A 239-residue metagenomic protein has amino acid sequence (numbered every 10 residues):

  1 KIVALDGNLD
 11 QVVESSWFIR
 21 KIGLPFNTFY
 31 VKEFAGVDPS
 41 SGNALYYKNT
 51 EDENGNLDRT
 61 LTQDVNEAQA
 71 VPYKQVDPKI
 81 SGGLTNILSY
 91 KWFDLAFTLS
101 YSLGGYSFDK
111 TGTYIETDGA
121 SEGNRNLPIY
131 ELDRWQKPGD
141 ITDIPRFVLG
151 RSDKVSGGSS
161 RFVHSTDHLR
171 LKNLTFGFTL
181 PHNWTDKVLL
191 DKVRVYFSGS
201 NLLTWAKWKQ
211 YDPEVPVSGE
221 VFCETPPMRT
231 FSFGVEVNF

Functional and structural regions predicted by a protein language model:
K1-D77, T85, D94-S165: Surface-exposed, extracytoplasmic segments of Gram-negative outer-membrane nutrient-acquisition systems
V3-N8, R134-F239: Membrane-interface anchoring segments and C-terminal beta-barrel signals
V37, K91, S102, P181 (+1 more regions): Residue-level marker of positions within ordered structural domains that often coincide with functionally constrained
R59, V76-I80, I87, H168-R170 (+2 more regions): Conserved structured core elements
P72-Y73, G82-T85, N183-W184, V221-F222: Generic recognition of flexible, low-complexity loop/linker segments
I80-L95, L180-H182, E236-F239: Surface-exposed extracellular loop regions of Gram-negative outer-membrane beta-barrel proteins
